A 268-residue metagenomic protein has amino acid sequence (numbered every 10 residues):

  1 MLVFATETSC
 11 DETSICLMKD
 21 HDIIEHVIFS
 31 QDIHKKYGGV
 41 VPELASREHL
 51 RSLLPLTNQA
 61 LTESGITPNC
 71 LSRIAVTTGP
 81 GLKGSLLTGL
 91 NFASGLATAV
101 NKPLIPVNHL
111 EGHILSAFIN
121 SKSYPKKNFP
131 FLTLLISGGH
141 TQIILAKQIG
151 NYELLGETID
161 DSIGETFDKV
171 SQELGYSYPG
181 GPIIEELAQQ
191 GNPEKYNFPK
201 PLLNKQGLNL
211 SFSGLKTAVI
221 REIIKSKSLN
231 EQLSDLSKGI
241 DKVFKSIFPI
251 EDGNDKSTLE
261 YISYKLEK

Functional and structural regions predicted by a protein language model:
M1, T8-S9, H26, P125-F129 (+2 more regions): A short helix-loop
L2-P80, H109, H113: N-terminal beta-alpha supersecondary unit
G38-A45, T78-K83, L154-T158, N204-L208 (+1 more regions): A short glycine/serine-rich beta->alpha loop
V76-V100, I119-N120: Short Gly/Thr/Asp-enriched flexible loops that form oxyanion-binding sites at enzyme active sites
A93-I114, T158-S162: Short, acidic/small-residue loops that bind anionic groups at enzyme active sites
V107-F131: Conserved phosphate-binding catalytic cores of ATP/NTP-utilizing and phosphoryl-transfer enzymes
L259, S263-K268: Activation-segment/catalytic-loop signature of the eukaryotic protein kinase fold
